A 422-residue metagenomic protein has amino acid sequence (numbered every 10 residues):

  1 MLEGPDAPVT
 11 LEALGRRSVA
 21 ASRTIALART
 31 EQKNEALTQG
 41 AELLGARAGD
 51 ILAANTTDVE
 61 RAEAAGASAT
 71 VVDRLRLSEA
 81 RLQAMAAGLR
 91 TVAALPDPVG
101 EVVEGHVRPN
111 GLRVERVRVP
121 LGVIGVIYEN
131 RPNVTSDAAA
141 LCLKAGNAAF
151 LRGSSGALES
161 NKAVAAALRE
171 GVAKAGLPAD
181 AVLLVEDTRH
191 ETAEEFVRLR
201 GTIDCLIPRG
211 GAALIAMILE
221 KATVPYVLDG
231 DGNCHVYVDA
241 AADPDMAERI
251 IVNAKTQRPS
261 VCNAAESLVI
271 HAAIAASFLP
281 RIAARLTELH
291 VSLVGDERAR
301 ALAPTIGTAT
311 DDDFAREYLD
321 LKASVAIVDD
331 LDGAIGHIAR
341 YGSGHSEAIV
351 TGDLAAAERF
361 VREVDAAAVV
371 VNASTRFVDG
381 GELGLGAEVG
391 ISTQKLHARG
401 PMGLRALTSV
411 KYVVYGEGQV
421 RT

Functional and structural regions predicted by a protein language model:
M1-V114, L141: N-terminal Rossmann-like NAD(P)+-binding subdomain of aldehyde/semialdehyde dehydrogenases
V9, A46, N130-A148, A163 (+3 more regions): ALDH superfamily catalytic-core signature
A21-A28, L43-R47, A54, D58 (+15 more regions): Change "in soluble alpha/beta enzymes" to "in soluble alpha/beta proteins
A28-N34, V99, A175-V182, P259-A264 (+4 more regions): Flexible, glycine/charged-enriched surface loops at secondary-structure junctions
E35, R281, L331, I335-R421: C-terminal core of ALDH-fold dehydrogenases
G49, A53, R189-P208, A213-M217 (+2 more regions): Aldehyde/semialdehyde dehydrogenase
A94, V103-D245: Rossmann-like NAD(P) dinucleotide-binding subdomain of oxidoreductase/dehydrogenase enzymes
